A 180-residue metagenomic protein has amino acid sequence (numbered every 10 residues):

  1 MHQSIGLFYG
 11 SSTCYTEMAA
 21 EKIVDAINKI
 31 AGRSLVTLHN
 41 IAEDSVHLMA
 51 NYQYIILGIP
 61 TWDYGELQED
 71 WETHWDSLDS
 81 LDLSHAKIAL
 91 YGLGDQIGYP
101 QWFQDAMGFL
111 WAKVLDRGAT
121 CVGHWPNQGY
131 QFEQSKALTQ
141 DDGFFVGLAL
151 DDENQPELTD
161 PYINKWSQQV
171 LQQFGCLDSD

Functional and structural regions predicted by a protein language model:
H2-Q3, I30, N51-D180: FMN-binding flavodoxin-like domain, especially the glycine-rich phosphate-binding loop
S4-A26: N-terminal beta1-alpha1 ligand-phosphate binding loop
G10-C14, E43, T61: Short, surface-exposed acidic/glycine-rich loop or hinge patches that mediate macromolecular interfaces
I27-R33: Short arginine-rich
R33-S45: A short beta-strand-loop structural module common to alpha/beta enzyme folds
